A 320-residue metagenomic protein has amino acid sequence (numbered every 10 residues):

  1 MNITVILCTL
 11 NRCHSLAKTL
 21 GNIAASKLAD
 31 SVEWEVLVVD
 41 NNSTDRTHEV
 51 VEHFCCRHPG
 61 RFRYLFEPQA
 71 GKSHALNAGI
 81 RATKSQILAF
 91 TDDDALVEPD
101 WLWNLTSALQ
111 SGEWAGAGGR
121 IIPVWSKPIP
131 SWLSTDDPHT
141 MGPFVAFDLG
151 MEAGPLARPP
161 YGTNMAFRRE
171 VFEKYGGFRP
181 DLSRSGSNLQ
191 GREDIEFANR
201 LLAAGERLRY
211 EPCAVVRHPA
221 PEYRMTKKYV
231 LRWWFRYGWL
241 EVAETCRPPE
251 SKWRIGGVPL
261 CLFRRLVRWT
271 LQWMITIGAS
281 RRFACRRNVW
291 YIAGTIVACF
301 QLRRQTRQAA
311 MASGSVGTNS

Functional and structural regions predicted by a protein language model:
R12-S26: Short, well-formed alpha-helical segments that are part of the catalytic scaffolds of diverse glycosyltransferases
N22, D40-E49, A95: A conserved acidic beta->alpha catalytic loop
E67-T83: Glycine-rich, basic loop-to-helix element that forms the pyrophosphate-binding segment of sugar-nucleotide handling
L88: Short aromatic/hydrophobic "clamp" motif used to bind/position activated sugar donors
D100-L133: Conserved donor NDP-sugar-binding/catalytic core segment of glycosyltransferases
D136-R158: Short, flexible, basic/aromatic active-site loop/helix in glycosyltransferases
P160, R184-E196: Acidic donor-binding loop at a coil-to-helix junction in glycosyltransferase catalytic cores that engages
R232-W239, P249-S320: Non-catalytic, C-terminal membrane-associated alpha-helical segments of glycosyltransferases
